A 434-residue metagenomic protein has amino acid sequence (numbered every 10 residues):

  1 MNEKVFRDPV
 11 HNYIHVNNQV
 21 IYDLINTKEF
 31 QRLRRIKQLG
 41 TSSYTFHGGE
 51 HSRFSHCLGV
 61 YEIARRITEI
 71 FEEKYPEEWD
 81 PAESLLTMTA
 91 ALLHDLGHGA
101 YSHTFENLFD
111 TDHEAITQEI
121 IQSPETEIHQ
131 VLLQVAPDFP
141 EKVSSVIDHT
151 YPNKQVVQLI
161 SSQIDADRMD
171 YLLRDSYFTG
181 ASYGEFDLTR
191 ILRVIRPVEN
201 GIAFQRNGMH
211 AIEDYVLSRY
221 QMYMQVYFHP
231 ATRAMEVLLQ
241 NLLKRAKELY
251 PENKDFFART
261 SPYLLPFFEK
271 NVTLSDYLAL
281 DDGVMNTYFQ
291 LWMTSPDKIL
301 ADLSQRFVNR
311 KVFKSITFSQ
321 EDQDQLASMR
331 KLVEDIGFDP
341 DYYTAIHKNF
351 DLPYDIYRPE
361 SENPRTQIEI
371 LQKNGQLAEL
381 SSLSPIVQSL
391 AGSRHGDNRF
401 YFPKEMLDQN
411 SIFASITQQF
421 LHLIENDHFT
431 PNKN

Functional and structural regions predicted by a protein language model:
M1-L86, A100-T104, L108-N434: Histidine-centered, transition-metal-coordinating active-site segments
L86, A91-L92: Elongated alpha-helical scaffolds
L93, G97-H98: Short active-site segment of divalent metal-dependent hydrolases/proteases that encodes the spacing between
